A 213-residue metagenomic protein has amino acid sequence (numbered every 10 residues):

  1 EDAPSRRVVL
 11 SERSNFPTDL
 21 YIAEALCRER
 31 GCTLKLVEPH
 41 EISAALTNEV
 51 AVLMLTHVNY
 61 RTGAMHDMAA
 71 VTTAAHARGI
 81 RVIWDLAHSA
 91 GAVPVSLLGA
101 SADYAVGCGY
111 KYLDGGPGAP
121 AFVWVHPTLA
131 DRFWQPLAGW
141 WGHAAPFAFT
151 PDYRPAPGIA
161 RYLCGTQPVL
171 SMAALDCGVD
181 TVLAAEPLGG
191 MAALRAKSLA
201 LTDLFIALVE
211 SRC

Functional and structural regions predicted by a protein language model:
E1-C213: Pyridoxal 5′-phosphate
